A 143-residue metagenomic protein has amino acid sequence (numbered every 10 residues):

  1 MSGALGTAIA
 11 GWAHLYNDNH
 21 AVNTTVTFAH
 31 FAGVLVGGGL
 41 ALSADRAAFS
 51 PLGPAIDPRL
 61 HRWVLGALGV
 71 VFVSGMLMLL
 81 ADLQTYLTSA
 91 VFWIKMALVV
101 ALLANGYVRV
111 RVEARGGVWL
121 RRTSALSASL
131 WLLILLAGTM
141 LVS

Functional and structural regions predicted by a protein language model:
M1-S143: Polytopic transmembrane helical bundles with strong interfacial aromatic enrichment
